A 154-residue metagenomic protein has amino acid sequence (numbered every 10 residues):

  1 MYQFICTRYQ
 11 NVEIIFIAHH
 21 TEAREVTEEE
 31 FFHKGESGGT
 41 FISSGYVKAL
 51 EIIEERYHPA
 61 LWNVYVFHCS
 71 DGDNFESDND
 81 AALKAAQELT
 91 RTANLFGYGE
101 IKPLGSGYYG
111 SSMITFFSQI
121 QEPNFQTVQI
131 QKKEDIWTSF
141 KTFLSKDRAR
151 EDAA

Functional and structural regions predicted by a protein language model:
Y2-A154: Acidic, glycine-rich A-domain
